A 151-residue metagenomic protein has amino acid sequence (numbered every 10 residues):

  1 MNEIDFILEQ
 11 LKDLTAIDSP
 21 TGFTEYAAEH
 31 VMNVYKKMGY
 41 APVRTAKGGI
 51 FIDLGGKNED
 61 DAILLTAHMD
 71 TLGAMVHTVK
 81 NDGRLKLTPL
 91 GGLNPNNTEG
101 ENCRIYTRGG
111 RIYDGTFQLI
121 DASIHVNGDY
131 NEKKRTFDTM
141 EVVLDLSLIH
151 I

Functional and structural regions predicted by a protein language model:
M1-I149: N-terminal hydrophobic/helix-forming segments and targeting peptides
